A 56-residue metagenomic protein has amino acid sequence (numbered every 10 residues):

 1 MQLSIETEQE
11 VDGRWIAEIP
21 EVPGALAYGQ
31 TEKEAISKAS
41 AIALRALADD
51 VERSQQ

Functional and structural regions predicted by a protein language model:
M1-R14, E18, V22, L26 (+2 more regions): N-terminal segment of the canonical double-stranded RNA-binding domain
M1-S4, K33-Q56: Short, charged, surface-exposed hinge/linker loops at domain edges that act as mobile lids or interdomain connectors
